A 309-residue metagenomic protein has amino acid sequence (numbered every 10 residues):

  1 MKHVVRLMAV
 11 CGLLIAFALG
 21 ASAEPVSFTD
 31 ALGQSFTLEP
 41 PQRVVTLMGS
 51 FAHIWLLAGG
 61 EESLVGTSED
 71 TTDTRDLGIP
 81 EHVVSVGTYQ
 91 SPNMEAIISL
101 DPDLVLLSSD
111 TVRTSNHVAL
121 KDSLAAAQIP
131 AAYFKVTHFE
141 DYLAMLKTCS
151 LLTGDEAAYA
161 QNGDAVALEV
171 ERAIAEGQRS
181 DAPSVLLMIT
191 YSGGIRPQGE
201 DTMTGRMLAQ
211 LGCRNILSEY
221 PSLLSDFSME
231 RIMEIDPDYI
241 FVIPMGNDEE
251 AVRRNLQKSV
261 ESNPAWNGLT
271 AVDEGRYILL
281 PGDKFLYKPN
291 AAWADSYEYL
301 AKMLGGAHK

Functional and structural regions predicted by a protein language model:
H3-V4, A9-L13, A18-H53, E156-M188 (+2 more regions): Bacterial Sec-exported substrate-binding components of ABC uptake systems
D30-A31, V84-E95, Y220-M229: Short helix-initiation/N-cap motifs at beta->coil->alpha
T46-L100, L104-T114, I216: A short, structured surface patch at a secondary-structure boundary
M48, S109-D110, Y220, Y239 (+1 more regions): Short secondary-structure boundary segments
T71-D73, R196-S225: Alpha-helical, coiled-coil/dimerization segments enriched in small aliphatic residues
N93-L107, M229-M245: Proline-aspartate-enriched helix->loop->beta-strand connector
T111-A119, F134-T148, S184-M203: Extracytoplasmic ligand-binding site segments that recognize negatively charged/polar headgroups
D141-L151, A160, V242-K309: Structured C-terminal subdomain patch of bacterial secreted/periplasmic proteins
